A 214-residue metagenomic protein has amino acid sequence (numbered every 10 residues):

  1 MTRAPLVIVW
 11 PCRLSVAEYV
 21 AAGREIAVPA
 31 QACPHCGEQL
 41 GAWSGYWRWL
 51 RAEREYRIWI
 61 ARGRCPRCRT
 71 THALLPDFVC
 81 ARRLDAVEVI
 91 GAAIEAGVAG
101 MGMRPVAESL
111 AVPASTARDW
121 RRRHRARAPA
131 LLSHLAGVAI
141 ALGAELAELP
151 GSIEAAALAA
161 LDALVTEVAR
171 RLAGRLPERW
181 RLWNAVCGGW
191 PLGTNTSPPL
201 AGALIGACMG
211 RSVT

Functional and structural regions predicted by a protein language model:
M1-F78: Short, conserved DNA-binding cores of transcription-related domains
M1-L14, E25, A130-T214: Long C-terminal interaction/binding lobes of large macromolecular proteins
V9, S44, F78, A114-D119 (+2 more regions): General helical secondary-structure elements
R64-S152: Short, positively charged, Gly/Tyr-enriched micro-motifs that form contact patches at catalytic or ligand/partner
